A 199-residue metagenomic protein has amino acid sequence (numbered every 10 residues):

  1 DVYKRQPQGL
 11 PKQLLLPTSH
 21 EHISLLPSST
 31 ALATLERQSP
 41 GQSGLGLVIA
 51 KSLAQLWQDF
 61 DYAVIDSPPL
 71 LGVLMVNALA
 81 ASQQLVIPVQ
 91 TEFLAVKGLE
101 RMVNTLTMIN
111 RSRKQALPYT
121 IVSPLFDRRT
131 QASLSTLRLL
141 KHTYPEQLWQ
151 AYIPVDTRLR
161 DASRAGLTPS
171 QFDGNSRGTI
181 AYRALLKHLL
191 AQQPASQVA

Functional and structural regions predicted by a protein language model:
D1-A199: P-loop NTP-binding core
